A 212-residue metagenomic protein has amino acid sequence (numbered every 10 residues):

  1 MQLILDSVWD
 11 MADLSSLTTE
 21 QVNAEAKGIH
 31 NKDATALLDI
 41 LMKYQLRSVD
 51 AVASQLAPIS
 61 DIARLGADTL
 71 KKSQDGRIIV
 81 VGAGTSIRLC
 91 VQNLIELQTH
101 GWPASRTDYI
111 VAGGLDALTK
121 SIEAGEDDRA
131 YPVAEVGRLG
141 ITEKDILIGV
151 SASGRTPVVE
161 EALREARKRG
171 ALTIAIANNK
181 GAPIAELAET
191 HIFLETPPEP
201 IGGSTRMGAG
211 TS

Functional and structural regions predicted by a protein language model:
Q2-A51, Q55: Cofactor-/ligand-binding subdomain signature composed of acidic, glycine-rich, tryptophan-containing flexible loops
E20-N23, S60-R64, R77: Short, positively charged patches
I29, D33, P58, A124-Y131: Short secondary-structure boundary/capping elements
S48-P58, L147-T156: Short, glycine-rich nucleotide/cofactor-binding loops
S54-K71: A short, well-structured juxtamembrane/interface segment
R77-S212: Glycine-rich phosphate-binding loops that contact phosphosugars or nucleotide phosphates
